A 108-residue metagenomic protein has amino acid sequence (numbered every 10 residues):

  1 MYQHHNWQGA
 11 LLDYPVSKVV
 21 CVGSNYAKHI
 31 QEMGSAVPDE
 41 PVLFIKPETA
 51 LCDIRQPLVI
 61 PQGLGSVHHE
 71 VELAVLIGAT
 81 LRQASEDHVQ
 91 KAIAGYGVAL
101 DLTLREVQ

Functional and structural regions predicted by a protein language model:
M1-Q108: Catalytic-core "active-site belt" of small-molecule-metabolizing enzymes, emphasizing His/Asp/Glu-rich regions
